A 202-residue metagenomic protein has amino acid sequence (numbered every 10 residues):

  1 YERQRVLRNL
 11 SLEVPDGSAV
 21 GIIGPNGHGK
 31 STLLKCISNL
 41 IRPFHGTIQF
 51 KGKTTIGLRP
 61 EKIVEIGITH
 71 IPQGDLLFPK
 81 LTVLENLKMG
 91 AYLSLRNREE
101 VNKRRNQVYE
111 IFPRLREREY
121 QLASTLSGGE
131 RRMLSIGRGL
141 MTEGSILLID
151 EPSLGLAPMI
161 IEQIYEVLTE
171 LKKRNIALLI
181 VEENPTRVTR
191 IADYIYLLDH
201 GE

Functional and structural regions predicted by a protein language model:
E2, V20, L58, V83-E100 (+1 more regions): ABC-type ATPase nucleotide-binding domains, specifically the catalytic core motifs of the NBD
I23-P25: The feature captures the beta-strand-to-loop junction immediately N-terminal to the Walker
S38: Helix-to-loop junction immediately C-terminal to a conserved catalytic motif
G46-T55, I66, E100-R105: Conserved ABC transporter NBD signature motif
L122-L126: Conserved ABC ATPase signature
M141-S145: A short, proline-enriched helix->beta-strand linker immediately N-terminal to the Walker B motif in ABC-type P-loop
